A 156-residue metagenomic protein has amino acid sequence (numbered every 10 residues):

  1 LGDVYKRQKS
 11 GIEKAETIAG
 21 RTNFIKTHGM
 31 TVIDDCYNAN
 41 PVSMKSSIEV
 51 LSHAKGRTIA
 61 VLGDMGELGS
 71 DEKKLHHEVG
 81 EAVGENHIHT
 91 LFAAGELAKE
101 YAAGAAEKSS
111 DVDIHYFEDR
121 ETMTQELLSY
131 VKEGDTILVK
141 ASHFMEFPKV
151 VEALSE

Functional and structural regions predicted by a protein language model:
D3-E156: ATP-dependent carboxylate-amine ligase
